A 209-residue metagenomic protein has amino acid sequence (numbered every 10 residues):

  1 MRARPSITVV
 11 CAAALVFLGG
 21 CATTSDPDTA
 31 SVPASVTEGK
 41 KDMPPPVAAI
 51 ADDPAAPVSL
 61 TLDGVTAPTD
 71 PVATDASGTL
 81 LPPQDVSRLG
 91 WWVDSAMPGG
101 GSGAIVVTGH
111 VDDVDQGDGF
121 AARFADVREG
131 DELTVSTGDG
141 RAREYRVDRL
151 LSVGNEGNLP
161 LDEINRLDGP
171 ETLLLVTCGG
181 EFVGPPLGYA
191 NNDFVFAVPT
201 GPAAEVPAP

Functional and structural regions predicted by a protein language model:
M1-A13: N-terminal export and membrane-targeting signals
F17-G20: C-terminal motif of bacterial Sec signal peptides marking the signal peptidase cleavage site
A22-R128, T137, R149-P209: Solvent-exposed, non-transmembrane regions of membrane-associated and secreted proteins
G138-A142: Short, charged beta-turn/beta-strand-edge "cap" motif at the junction between a beta-strand and an adjacent loop
